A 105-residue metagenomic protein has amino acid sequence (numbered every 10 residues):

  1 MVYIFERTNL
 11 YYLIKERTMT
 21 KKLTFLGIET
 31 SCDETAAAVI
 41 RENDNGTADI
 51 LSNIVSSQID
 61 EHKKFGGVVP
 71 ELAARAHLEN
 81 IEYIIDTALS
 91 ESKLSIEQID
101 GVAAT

Functional and structural regions predicted by a protein language model:
V2-T105: Short acidic/glycine-rich loops and adjacent helix/strand connectors that line catalytic pockets where negatively
